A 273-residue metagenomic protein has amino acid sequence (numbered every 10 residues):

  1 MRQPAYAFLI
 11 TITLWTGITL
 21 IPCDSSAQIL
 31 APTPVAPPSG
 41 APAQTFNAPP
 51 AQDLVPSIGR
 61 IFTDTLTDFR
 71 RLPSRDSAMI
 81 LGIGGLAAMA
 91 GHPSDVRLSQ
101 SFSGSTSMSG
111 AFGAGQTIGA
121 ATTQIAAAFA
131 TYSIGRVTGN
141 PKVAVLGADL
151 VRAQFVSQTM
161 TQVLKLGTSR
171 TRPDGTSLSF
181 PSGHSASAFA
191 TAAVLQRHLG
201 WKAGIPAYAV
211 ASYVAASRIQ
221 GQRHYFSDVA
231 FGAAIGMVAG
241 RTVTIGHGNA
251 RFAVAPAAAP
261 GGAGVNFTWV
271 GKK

Functional and structural regions predicted by a protein language model:
R2-T11, A78-L81: Sec-dependent signal peptide recognition, specifically the positively charged N-region followed immediately by
Q3-A5, K165-G271: Membrane-embedded catalytic cores of phosphoryl/pyrophosphoryl-handling enzymes
F8-I10, A48, I134, S182 (+1 more regions): Intrinsically disordered, low-complexity regions enriched in small/polar residues
F8-I21: Bacterial N-terminal signal peptides
L20-T138, K142-V145, D149, K165-G167 (+3 more regions): N-terminal targeting leaders of membrane proteins
A78-H92, I118-G135, G147-V163, A186-Q196 (+2 more regions): Hydrophobic alpha-helical topogenic segments used for membrane insertion/localization
